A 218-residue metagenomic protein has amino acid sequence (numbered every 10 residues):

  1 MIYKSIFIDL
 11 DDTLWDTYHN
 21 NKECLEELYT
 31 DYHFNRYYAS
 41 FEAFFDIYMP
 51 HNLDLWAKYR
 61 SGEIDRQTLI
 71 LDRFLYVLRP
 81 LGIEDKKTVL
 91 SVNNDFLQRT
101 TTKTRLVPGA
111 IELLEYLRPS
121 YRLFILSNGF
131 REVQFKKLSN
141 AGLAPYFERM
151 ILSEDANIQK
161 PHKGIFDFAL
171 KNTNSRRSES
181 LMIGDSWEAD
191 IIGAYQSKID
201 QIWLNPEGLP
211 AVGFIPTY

Functional and structural regions predicted by a protein language model:
M1-I6, H19, I111, E115 (+1 more regions): Asp-based, Mg2+/Mn2+-dependent phosphohydrolase catalytic module
I2-P108: N-terminal helical cap/lid subdomain that shapes the substrate entry/recognition surface in HAD-like hydrolases
L14, L106, L123, I158 (+1 more regions): Conserved SAM-binding loop
H51, P119-S120: Structured helix-beta-strand junction loops
S120-Y121, K198: Glycine-centered short loops/turns at secondary-structure junctions
Y121-F124, R177-E179: Short beta-strand/loop segments at the ligand-binding rim of alpha/beta enzyme cores
S127: Conserved phosphate-coupling serine/threonine residues in phosphotransfer and NTP-handling enzymes
